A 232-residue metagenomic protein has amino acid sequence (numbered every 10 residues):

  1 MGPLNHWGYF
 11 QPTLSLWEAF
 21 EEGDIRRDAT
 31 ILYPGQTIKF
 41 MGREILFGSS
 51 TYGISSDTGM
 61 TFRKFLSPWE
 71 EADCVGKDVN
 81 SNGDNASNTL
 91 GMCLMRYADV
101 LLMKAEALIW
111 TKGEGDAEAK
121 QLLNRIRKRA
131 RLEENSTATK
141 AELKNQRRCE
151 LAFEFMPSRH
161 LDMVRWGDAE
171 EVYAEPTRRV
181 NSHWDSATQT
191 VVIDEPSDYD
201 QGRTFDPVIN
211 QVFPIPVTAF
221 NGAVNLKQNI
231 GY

Functional and structural regions predicted by a protein language model:
M1, P12, T30-Q36, Q146 (+1 more regions): Structured loops at beta-to-helix junctions and adjacent beta-edge loops in soluble globular domains
M1, S87, M92, R127 (+1 more regions): Long, intrinsically disordered, low-complexity segments
M1-F20: Polar, glycine-rich mid-to-C-terminal structural blocks that act as macromolecule-binding/assembly scaffolds
T13, D116, P216: Residue-level signal for threonine
L14-R96: Flexible, polar/acidic helix-loop-strand segments at domain edges
F20, R27, L132-E134, M163: Short clusters of hydrophobic/aromatic residues that line enzyme substrate/ligand-binding pockets
D24-A29, G91-I126, K140-E150: Extended, hydrophobic/aromatic-rich amphipathic alpha-helical segments that build helical scaffolds
T37-I38, G115-D116, H160, E170: Flexible loop/turn segments at secondary-structure boundaries
